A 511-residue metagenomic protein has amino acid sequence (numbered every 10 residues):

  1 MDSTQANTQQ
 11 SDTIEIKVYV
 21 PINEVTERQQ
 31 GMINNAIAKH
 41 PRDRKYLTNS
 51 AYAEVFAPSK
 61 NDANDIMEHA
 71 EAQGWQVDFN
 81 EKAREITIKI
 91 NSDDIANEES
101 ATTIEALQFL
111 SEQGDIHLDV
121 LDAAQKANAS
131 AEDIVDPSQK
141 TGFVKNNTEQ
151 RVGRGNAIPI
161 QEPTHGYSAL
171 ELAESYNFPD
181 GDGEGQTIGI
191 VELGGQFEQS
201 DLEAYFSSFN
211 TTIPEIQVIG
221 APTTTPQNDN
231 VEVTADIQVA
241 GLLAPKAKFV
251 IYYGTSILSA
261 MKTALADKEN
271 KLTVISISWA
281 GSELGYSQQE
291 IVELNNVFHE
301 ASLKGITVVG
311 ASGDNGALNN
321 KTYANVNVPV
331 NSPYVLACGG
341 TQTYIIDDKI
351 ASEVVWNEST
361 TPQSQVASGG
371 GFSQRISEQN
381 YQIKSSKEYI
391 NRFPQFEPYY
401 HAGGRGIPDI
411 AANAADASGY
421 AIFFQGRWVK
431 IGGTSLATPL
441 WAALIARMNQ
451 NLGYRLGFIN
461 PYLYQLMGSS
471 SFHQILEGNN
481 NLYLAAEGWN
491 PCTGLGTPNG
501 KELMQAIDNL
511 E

Functional and structural regions predicted by a protein language model:
D2-N80, K89-A337, G369, S373-K430 (+4 more regions): Substrate-binding/charge-relay-adjacent region of secreted/lumenal peptidase catalytic domains
K82-R84: Ser/Thr- and Asn-enriched, surface-exposed coil loops between beta-strands
I86-T87, G433: A glycine-rich, coil/turn loop motif that links secondary-structure elements
N331-E378: Polar, glycine-rich mid-to-C-terminal structural blocks that act as macromolecule-binding/assembly scaffolds
V335, I345-A351, W441-N449, I459-G468: Predominantly extracellular beta-rich ligand-binding scaffolds that present long acidic/polar faces for carbohydrate
I346, Y454-E511: Extracellular low-complexity, O-glycosylation-prone Ser/Thr/Pro/Gly-rich "stalks" and linkers flanking catalytic
P408, G432-M448: C-terminal substrate/ligand-recognition segments
